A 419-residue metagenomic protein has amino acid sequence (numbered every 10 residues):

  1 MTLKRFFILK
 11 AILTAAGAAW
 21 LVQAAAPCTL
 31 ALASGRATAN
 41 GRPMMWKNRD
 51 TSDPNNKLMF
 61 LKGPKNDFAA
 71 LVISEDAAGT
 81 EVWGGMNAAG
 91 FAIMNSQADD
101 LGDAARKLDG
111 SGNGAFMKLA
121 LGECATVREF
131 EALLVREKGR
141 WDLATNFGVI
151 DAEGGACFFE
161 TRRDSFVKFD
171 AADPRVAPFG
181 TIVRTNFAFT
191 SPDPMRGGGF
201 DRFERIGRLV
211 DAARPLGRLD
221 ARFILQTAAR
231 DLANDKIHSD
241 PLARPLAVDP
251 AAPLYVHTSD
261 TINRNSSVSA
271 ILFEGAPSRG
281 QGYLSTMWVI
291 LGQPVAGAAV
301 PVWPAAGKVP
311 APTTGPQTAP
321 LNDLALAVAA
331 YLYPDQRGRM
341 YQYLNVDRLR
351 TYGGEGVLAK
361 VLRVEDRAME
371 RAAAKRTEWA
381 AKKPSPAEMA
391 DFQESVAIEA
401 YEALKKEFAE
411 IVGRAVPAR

Functional and structural regions predicted by a protein language model:
T2-L13: Bacterial N-terminal signal peptides that target proteins for export
L21-P27: Sec/Tat signal peptide C-region and signal peptidase I cleavage site
T29-G79, G84-G85, N95-G122, T145 (+1 more regions): C-terminal, well-structured catalytic/ligand-binding subdomain of enzymes
G35, C124-A125, E137-K138: Sec/Tat-exported extracytoplasmic proteins
A89, L121-V127: A short, structured loop/turn motif at beta-sheet edges
E129-V149, G155-C157: Secretory/export targeting leaders with adjacent low-complexity proregions
